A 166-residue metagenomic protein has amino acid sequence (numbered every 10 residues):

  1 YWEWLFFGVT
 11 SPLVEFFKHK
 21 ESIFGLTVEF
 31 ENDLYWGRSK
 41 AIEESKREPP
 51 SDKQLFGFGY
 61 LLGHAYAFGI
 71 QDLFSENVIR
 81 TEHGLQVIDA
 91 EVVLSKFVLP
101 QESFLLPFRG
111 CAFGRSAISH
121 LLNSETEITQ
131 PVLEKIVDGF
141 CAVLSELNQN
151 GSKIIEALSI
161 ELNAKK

Functional and structural regions predicted by a protein language model:
Y1-Q71, T81-G84: Conserved ATP-binding subdomain of kinase catalytic cores across diverse folds
E76-R80: Hydrophobic residue at the +6 position relative to the catalytic HRD Asp in the kinase catalytic loop
G84-K166: C-terminal catalytic region of ATP-dependent kinase domains
